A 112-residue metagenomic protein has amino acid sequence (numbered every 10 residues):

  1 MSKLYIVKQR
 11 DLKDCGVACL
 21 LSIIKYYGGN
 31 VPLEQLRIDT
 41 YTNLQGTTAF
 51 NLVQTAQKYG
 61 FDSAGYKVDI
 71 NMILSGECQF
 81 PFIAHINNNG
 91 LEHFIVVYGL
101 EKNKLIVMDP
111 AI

Functional and structural regions predicted by a protein language model:
M1-I112: Conserved active-site-adjacent core of cysteine acyl-enzyme catalytic domains
